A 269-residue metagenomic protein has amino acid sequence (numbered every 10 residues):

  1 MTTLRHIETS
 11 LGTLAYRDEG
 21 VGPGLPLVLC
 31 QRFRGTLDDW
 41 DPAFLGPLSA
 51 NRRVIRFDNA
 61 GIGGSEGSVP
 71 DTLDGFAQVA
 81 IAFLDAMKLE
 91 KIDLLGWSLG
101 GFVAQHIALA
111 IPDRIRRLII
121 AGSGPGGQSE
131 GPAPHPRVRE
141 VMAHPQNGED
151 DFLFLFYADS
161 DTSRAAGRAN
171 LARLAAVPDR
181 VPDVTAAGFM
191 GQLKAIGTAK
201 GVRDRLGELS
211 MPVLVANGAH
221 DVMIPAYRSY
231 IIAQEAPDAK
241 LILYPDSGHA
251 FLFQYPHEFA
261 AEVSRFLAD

Functional and structural regions predicted by a protein language model:
S10-E66: Conserved HGGG/HGGXW glycine-rich cap/lid loop of the alpha/beta-hydrolase fold
I55-L95: Active-site loop/oxyanion-hole signature of alpha/beta-hydrolase fold enzymes
G96, G100, A104: Gly/Ala-rich beta-loop-alpha elbow adjacent to hydrolase catalytic centers
Q105, L109, R116-Q146: Flexible "cap/lid" loop of the alpha/beta hydrolase fold
S129, E149-K200, R205: Conserved alpha/beta-hydrolase catalytic His-Asp/Glu region
L209, V215-N217: Short beta-strand/loop motif that positions the catalytic acidic residue of the alpha/beta-hydrolase fold
H220-I224: Acidic catalytic loop of the alpha/beta-hydrolase fold
A239-D269: Catalytic active-site module of serine/aspartate enzymes centered on a nucleophile-bearing elbow/loop
